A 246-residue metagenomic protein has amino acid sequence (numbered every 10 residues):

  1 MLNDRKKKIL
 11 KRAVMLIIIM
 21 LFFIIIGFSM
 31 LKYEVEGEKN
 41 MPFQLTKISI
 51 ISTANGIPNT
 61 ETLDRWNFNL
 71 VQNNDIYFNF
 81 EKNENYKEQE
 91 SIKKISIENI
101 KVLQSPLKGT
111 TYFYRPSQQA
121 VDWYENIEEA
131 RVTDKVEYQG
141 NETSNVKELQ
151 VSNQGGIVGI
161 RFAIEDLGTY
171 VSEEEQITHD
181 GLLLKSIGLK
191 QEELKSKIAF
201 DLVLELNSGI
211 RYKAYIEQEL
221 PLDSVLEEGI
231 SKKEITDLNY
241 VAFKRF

Functional and structural regions predicted by a protein language model:
L2-L21: N-terminal Sec-pathway targeting helices
I9, L194-S196: Charged, low-complexity, helix-prone segments enriched in Lys/Glu/Asp/Gln
M20-L31: Hydrophobic alpha-helical membrane-insertion segments, chiefly the h-region of N-terminal signal peptides
M30-L194, E205-F246: Non-catalytic macromolecular-recognition regions in eukaryotic signaling proteins
